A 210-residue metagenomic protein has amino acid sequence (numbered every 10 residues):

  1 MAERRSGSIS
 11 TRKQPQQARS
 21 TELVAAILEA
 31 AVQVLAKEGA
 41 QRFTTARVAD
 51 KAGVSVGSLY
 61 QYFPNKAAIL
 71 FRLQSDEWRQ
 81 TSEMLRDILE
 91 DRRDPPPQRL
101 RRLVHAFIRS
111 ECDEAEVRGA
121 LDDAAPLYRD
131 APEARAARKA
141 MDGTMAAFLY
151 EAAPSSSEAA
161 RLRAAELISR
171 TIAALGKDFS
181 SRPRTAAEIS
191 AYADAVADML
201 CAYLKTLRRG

Functional and structural regions predicted by a protein language model:
M1-E22, Q33, S156, R208-G210: N-terminal intrinsically disordered/low-complexity leader segments
S20-A31, V48, L73-M84: Generic hydrophobic, amphipathic alpha-helix propensity
L23, I27-L35, T81, F107 (+2 more regions): Short hydrophobic clusters on alpha-helical segments that form packing/core surfaces in small helical domains
A26, A30, V34-A68: Helix-turn-helix
R42-T44, V56-S58, Y62, A67 (+5 more regions): Membrane-embedded alpha-helical bundles of multi-pass transporters/translocases, especially carrier/permease families
D76-R86, Q98-G119, R129-P154, L162-E166 (+2 more regions): Amphipathic alpha-helical packing segments from all-alpha helical-bundle domains
L85-R92, R118-A125, A152, G176-P183: Secondary-structure edge/capping motif, primarily at the C-terminal ends of alpha-helices and the immediately following
S110-D113, A147-F148, S169-A187, C201-G210: Amphipathic C-terminal alpha-helical segment
